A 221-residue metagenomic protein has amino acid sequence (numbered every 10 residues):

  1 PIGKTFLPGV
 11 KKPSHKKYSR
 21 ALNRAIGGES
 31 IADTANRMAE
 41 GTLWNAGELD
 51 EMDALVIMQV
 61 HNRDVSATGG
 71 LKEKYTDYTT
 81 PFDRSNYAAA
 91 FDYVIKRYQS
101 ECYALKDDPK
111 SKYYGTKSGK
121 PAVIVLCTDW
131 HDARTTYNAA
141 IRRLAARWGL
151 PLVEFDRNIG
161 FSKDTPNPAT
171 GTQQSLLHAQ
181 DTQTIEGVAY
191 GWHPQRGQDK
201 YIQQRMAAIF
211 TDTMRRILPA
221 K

Functional and structural regions predicted by a protein language model:
P1-A89, S118: Conserved SGNH/GDSL esterase-like catalytic core that processes O-acyl groups on lipids and polysaccharides
I2, F6, V56-Q59, V94-C102 (+5 more regions): Sec/Tat-exported extracytoplasmic proteins
T5-G9, A32-E48, Y93-S100, A104 (+3 more regions): Alpha-helical scaffolding within the catalytic cores of extracellular/periplasmic polymer-degrading hydrolases
G9-P13, R20, T68-F82, S100-P121 (+3 more regions): Surface-exposed intrinsically disordered loops and tails
R20-A25, D53-Q59, A122-T128, P151-F155 (+1 more regions): Structural recognition of the beta-strand scaffold that forms the well-ordered cores of secreted hydrolase catalytic
M58-D64, I95-R143, R147: Active-site segments of SGNH/GDSL-like serine hydrolases that catalyze O-acetyl group transfer/hydrolysis on lipids
Y87, F91, Q203-M206: Aromatic/hydrophobic pocket-lining residues that form the small-molecule binding cavity in soluble enzyme cores
D129-K221: Catalytic His-Asp segment of secreted/periplasmic serine-dependent ester chemistry enzymes
